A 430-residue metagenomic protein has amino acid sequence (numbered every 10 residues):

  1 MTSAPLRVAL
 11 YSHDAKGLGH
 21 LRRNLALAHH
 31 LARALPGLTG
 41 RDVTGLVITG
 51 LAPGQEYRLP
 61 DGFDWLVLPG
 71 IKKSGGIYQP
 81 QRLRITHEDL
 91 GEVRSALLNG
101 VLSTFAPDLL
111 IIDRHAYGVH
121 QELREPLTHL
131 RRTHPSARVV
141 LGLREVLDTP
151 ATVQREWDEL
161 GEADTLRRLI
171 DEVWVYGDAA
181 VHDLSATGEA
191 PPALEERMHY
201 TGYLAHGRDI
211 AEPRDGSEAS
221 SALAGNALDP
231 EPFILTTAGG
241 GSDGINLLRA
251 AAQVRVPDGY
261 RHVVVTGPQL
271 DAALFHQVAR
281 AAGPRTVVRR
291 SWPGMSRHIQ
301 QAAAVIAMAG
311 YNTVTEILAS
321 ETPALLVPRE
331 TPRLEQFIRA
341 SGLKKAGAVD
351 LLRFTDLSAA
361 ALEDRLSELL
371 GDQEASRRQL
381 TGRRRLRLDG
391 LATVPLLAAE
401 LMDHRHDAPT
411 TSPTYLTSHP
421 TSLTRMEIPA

Functional and structural regions predicted by a protein language model:
M1-L51: N-terminal subdomain of nucleotide-sugar transferases
S12, G37-D89, V93, L97: Conserved nucleotide-sugar phosphate-binding/catalytic loop shared by glycosyltransferases and other
A28, G188, Y203-A304, T355: Donor-nucleotide binding loops and adjacent catalytic segments primarily of GT-B fold Leloir glycosyltransferases
P80-H120: Conserved nucleotide-sugar donor-binding subdomain of glycosyltransferases
T128-Y200: Active-site-proximal region of nucleotide-activated glycan assembly enzymes, centered on histidine/acidic-rich loops
M295-I338: A donor-sugar binding/catalytic signature common to diverse glycosyltransferases and related nucleotide-sugar
T331-R365: Change "using UDP/GDP/dTDP sugars" to "using nucleotide sugars
D364, E368-A430: C-terminal amphipathic helix plus adjacent low-complexity, charged tail appended to glycosyltransferase catalytic
